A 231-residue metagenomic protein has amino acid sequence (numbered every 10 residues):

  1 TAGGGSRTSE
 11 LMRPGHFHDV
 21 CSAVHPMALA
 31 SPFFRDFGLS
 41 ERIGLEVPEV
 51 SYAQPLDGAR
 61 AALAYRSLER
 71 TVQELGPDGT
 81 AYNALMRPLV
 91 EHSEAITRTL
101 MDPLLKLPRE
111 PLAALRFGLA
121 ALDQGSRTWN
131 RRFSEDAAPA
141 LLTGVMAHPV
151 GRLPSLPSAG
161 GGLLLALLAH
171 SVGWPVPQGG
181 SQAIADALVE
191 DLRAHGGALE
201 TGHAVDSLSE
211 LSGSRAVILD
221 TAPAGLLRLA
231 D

Functional and structural regions predicted by a protein language model:
T1-E94: N-terminal glycine-rich phosphate/pyrophosphate-binding loop and immediately adjacent elements
S6, A30, E210, R228-A230: Short glycine-/acidic-enriched loop or helix-start segments at secondary-structure transitions that form or flank
A23-H25, L29-A30, V189-D191, D206 (+1 more regions): Short, glycine-/Ser/Thr-/acidic-enriched flexible segments
F33, A216-D231: Flavin (primarily FAD) binding-site architecture
Y52, A147, S155, V189 (+1 more regions): Ligand-binding pocket scaffold of soluble enzyme catalytic domains
D57-P157: Rossmann-like flavin
T128-R132, G144, A187, D191 (+2 more regions): Generic, well-ordered alpha-helical scaffold segments in large soluble proteins
G162-R215: Helical element adjacent to the flavin cofactor pocket in flavoenzyme catalytic cores
